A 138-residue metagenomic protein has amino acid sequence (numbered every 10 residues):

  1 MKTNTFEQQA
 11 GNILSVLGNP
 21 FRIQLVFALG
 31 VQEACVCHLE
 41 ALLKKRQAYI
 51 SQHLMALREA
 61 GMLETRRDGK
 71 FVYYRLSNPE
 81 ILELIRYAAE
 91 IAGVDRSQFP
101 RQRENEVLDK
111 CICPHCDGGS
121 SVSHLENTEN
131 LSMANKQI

Functional and structural regions predicted by a protein language model:
M1-F6, V31, P79-I138: C-terminal regulatory/oligomerization modules of transcriptional regulators
Q8-A48, F71-E80: N-terminal helix-turn-helix DNA-binding core of bacterial DNA-binding proteins
A41, M55, E59: Residue-level detection of the helix-turn-helix DNA-binding "recognition helix"
K45-A48, A60, V72, V94-D95 (+1 more regions): Juxtamembrane/interface motifs at transmembrane-helix termini
R58-D68, R75: Beta-hairpin "wing" of winged helix-turn-helix
